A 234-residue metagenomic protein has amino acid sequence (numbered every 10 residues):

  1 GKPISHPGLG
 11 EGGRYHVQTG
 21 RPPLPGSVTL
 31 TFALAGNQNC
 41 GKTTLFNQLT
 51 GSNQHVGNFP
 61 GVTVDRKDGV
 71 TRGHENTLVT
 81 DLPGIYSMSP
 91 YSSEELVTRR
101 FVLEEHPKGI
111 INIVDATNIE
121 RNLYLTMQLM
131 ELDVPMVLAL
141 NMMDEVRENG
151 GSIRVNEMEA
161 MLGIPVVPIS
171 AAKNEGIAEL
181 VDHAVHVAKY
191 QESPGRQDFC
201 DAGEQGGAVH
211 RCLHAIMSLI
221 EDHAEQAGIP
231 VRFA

Functional and structural regions predicted by a protein language model:
G1-S92, L103-E105, G109: Conserved G1/Walker A P-loop phosphate-binding module
A33, L45-F46, V64, V79-D81 (+5 more regions): Residue-level signature of catalytic and energy-coupling elements of molecular machines, predominantly ATP/GTP-dependent
T44, T98, M217, E221: Flexible phosphate-sensing "switch/lid" loops adjacent to ATP/NTP-binding sites across phosphate-transfer
S52, G61, G84-Y86, A116-E120 (+2 more regions): Conserved nucleotide-binding/hydrolysis micro-motifs of P-loop NTPases
P60-K67, L78, P90, E94-V97 (+7 more regions): Helical mechanochemical/support elements of P-loop NTPase systems and associated helical scaffolds
G69-T77, V97-V167: Conserved C-terminal guanine-recognition region of P-loop GTPase G domains, centered on the G4
D144-D201: Canonical P-loop GTPase G-domain recognition
G163, Y190-A234: Extended helical scaffolds that flank P-loop GTPase cores
